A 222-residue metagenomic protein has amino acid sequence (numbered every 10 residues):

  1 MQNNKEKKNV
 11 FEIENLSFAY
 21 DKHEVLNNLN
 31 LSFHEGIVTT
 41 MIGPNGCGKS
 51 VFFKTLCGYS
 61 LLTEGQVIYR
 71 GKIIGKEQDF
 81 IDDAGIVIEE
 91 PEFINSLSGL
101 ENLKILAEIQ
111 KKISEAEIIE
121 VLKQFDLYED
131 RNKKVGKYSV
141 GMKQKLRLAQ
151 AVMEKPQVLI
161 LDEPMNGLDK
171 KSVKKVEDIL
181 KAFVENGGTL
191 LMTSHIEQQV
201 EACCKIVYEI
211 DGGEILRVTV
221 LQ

Functional and structural regions predicted by a protein language model:
F11, L26-N28: Conserved structural motif at the start of ABC-family nucleotide-binding domains
I42-P44: The feature captures the beta-strand-to-loop junction immediately N-terminal to the Walker
C57: Helix-to-loop junction immediately C-terminal to a conserved catalytic motif
G65-F80: Conserved ABC transporter NBD signature motif
K104, E115-D130: Conserved ABC ATPase "signature" region
L159-E163: Catalytic Walker B motif of ABC-type/P-loop ATPase nucleotide-binding domains
